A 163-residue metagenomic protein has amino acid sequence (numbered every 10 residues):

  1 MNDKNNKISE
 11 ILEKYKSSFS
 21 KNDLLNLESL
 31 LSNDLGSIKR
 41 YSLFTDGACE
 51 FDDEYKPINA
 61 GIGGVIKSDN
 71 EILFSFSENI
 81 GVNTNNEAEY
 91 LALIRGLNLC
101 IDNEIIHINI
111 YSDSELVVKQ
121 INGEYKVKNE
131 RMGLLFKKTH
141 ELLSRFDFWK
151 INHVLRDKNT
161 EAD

Functional and structural regions predicted by a protein language model:
M1-I38, E71-L73, N79, N103 (+1 more regions): Intrinsically disordered, low-complexity regions
L35-E87, L99-D102: RNase H-like nuclease fold core
A48-D53, I94-D163: RNase H catalytic domain
V82-E89, K128-M132: Active-site beta-loop-alpha junctions of metal-dependent nucleic acid enzymes, especially the RNase H-like/DDE
